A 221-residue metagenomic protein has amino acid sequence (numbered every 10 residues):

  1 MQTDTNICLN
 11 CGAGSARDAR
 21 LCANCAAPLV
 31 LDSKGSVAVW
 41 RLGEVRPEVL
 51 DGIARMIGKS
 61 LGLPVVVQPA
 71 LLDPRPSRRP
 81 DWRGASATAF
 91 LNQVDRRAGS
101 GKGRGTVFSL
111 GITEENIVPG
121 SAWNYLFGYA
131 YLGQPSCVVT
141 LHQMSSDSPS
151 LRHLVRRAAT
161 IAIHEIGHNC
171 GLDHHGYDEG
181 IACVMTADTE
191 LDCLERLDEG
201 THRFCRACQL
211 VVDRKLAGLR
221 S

Functional and structural regions predicted by a protein language model:
D4, D18, I163, T201: Short metal-coordination and nucleic-acid-contact micro-motifs, chiefly zinc-binding Cys/His arrays
I7, G14, L21, V184 (+1 more regions): The −1 position to Zn-ligating cysteines in a subset of zinc-ribbon hairpins
G12, A26, R206-Q209: Cys/His-coordinated zinc-binding microdomains
G14-A16, V30, H175, D213: Short functional micro-motifs and their immediate structural scaffolds
C25-D32: Short Cys/His-rich micro-motifs in 6-15 aa windows
D32-R46: Fold-level signature of zinc-dependent metallopeptidase catalytic domains
E44-I161, D173: Metzincin-family zinc-dependent endopeptidase catalytic domain
F127-R157, D173-S221: Metalloprotease/metallohydrolase-associated module, dominated by Zn2+-dependent proteases
